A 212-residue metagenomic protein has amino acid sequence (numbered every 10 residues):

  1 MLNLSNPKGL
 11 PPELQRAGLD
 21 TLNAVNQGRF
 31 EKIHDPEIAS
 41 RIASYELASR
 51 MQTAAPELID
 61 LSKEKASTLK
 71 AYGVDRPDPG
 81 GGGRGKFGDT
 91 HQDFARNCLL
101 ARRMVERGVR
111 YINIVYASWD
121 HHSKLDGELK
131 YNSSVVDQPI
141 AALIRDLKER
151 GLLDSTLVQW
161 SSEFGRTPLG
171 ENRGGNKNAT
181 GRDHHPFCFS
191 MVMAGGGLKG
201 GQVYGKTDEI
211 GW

Functional and structural regions predicted by a protein language model:
M1-W212: Ligand-binding pockets and gating/stacking loops
